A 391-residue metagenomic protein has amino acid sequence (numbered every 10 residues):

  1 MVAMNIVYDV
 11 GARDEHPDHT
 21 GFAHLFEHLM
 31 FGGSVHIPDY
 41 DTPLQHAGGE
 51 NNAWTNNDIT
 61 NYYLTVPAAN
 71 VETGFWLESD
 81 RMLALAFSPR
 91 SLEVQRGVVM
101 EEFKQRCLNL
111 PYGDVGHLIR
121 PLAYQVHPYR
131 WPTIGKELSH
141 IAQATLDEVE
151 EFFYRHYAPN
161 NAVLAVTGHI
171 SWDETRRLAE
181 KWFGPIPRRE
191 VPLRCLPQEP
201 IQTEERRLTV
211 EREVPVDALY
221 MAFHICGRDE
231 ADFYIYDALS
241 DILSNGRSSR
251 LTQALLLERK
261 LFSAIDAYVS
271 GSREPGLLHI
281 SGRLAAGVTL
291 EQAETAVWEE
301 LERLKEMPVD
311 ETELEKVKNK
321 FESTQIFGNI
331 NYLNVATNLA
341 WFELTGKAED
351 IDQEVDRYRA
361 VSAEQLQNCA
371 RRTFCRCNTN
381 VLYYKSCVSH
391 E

Functional and structural regions predicted by a protein language model:
M1-A3, L277: Conserved catalytic motifs of the protein kinase core domain
V2, T60, D217-L219, T379: Change "...and in nucleic-acid phosphodiester-cleaving endonucleases..." to "...and in nucleic-acid processing enzymes
A3-T65, W131-I134, N245-L261: M16/MPP (pitrilysin/insulinase) zinc-metallopeptidase core fold and M16-derived inactive scaffolds
V7, K104, P121, V191-R250 (+1 more regions): His/Glu-based metal-binding/catalytic segments typifying zinc-dependent metallopeptidases
T42-V191, T209, G227, I235 (+1 more regions): Charge-rich, well-structured scaffold segments of protease-associated domains
